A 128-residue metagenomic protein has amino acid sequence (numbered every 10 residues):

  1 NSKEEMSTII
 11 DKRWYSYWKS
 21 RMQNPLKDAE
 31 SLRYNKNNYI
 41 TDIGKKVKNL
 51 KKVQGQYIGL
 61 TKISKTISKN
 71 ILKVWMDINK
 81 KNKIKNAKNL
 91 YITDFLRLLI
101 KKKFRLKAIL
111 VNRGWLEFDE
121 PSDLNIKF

Functional and structural regions predicted by a protein language model:
N1-V74, I78: Conserved core of the sugar-phosphate nucleotidyltransferase
I43, N49-F128: Conserved alpha/beta core of the MobA/IspD/sugar-nucleotide pyrophosphorylase nucleotidyltransferase superfamily
